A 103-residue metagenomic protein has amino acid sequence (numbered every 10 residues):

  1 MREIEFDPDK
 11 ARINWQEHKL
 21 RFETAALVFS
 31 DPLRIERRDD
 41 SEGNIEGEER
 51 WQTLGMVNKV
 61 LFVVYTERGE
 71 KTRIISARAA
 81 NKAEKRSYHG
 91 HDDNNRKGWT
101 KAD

Functional and structural regions predicted by a protein language model:
M1-D103: Ribonuclease/tRNase effector modules and their secretory precursors
